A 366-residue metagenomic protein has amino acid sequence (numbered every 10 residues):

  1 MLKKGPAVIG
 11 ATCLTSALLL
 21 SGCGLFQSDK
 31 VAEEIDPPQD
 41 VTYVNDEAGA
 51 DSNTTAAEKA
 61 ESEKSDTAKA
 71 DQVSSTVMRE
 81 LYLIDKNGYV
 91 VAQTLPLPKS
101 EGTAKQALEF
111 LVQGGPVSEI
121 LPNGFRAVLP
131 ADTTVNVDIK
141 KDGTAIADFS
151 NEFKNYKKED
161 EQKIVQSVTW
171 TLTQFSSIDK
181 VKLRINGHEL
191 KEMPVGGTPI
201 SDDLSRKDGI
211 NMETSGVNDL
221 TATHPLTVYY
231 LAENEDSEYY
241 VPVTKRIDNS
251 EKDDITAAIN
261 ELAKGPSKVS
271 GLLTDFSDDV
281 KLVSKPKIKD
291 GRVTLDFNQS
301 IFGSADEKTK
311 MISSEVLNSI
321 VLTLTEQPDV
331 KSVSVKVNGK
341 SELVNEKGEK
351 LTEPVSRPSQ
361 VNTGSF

Functional and structural regions predicted by a protein language model:
L2-F366: Bimodal "functional hotspot" detector
